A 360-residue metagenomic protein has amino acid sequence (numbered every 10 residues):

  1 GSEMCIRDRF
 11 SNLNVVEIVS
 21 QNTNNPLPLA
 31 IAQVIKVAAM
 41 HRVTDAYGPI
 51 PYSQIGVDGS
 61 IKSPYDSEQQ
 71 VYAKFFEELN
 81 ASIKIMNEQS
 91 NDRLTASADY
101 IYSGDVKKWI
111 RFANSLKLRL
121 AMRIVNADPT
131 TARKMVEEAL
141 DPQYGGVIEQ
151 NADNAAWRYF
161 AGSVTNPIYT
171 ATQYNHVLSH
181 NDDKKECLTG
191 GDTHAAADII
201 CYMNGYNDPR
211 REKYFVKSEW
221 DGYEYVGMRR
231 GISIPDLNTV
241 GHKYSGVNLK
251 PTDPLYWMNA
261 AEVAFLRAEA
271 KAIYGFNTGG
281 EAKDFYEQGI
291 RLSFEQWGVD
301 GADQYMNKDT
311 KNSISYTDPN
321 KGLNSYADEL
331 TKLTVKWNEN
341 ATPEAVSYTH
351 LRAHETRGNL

Functional and structural regions predicted by a protein language model:
G1-D8, T349-T356: Conserved small/polar residues in nucleotide/adenosyl-binding loops
S2-E3, R7-I35, A39-G301, E339-E344: Structured, solvent-exposed acidic/aromatic patches
T95-K108, D309-D318, R357: Amphipathic alpha-helical surface "interface" segments used for docking/oligomerization or membrane association within
G289-R352: C-terminal structural cap/anchor segments
